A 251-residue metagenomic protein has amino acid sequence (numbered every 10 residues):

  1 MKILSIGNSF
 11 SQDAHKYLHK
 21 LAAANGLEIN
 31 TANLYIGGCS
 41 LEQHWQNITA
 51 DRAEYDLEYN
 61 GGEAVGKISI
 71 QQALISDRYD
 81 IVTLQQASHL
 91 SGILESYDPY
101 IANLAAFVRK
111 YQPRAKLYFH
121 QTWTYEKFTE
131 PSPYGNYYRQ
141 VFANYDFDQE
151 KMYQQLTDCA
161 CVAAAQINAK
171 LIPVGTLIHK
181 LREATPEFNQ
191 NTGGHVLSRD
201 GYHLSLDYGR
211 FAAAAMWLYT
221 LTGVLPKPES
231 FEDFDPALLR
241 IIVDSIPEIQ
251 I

Functional and structural regions predicted by a protein language model:
K2-L4, F10-D98: Conserved SGNH/GDSL esterase-like catalytic core that processes O-acyl groups on lipids and polysaccharides
K67-L206, Y219: Alpha-helical cap/lid subdomain in secreted, periplasmic, or secretory-pathway luminal O-acyl-processing enzymes
E187-I251: Conserved catalytic region of serine esterases and O-acyltransferases that act on ester linkages in lipids
